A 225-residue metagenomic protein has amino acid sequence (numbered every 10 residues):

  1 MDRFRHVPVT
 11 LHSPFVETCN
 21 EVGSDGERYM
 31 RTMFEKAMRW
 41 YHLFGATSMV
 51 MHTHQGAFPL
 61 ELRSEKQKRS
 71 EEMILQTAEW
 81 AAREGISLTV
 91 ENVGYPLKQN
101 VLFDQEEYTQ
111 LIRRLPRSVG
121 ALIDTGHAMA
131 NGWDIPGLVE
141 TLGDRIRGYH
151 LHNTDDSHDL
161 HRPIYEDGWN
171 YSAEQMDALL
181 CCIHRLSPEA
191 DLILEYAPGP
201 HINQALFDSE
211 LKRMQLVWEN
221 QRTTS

Functional and structural regions predicted by a protein language model:
M1-L43, Q215-S225: N-terminal pre-domain/capping segments
M1-V16, E71-A81, T109-L115, E174-L179 (+1 more regions): Alpha-helix-loop-beta-strand connector modules within alpha/beta enzyme cores
R5-P8, E27, V101, E189 (+1 more regions): Short linear sequence motifs
H6-V7, A46, I86, P188: Short aromatic/hydrophobic-glycine micro-motifs
T10-H12, V50, T89, L122 (+1 more regions): Structural detector of well-ordered beta-strand residues that form the stable sheet scaffold of enzyme domains
F15-E17, T53-A57, N92-P96, T125-M129 (+2 more regions): Active-site-proximal loop/turn and secondary-structure-junction residues that shape catalytic pockets, frequently
V22-G120: Active-site acidic/histidine proton-transfer and metal-coordination neighborhood in alpha/beta enzyme cores
R31, T47, T109-I123, M129-S225: Histidine-acidic metal/acid-base catalytic patches
